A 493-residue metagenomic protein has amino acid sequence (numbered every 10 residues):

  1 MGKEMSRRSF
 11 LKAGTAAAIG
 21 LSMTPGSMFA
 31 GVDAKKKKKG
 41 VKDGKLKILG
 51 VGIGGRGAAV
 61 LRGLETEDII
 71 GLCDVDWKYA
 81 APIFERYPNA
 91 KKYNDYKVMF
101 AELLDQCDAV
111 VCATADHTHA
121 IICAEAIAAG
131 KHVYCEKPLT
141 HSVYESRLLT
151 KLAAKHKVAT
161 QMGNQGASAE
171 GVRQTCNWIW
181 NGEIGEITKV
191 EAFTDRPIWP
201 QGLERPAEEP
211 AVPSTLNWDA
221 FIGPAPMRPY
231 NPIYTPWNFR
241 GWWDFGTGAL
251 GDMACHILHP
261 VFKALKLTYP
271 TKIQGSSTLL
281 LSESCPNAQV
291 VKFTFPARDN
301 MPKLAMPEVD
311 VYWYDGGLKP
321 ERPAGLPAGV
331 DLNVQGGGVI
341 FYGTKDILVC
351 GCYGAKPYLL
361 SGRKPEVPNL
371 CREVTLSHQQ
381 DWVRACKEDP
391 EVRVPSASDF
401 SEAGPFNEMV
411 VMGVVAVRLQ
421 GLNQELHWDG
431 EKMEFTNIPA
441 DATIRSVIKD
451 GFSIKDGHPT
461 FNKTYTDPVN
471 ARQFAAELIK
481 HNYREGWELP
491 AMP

Functional and structural regions predicted by a protein language model:
M1-A18: N-terminal secretory signal peptides and thylakoid transit peptides that target proteins across membranes
A17-Y87, G166-A169, V261: N-terminal Rossmann-like dinucleotide-binding module
K38-K39, E65-T66, I70-C73, Y79-A80 (+2 more regions): Glycine-enriched catalytic-core subsegment of oxygenase/oxidase enzymes
G52, V60, H156-M162, G166-G275 (+10 more regions): Predominantly a Rossmann-like dinucleotide-binding segment in NAD(P)-dependent oxidoreductases
K91-D95: Short acidic-hydrophobic, aromatic-tinged amphipathic segments that line or gate anion-handling sites
M99-D105: Short amphipathic alpha-helix with an adjacent loop that forms part of the alpha/beta core around
V110-V111: N-terminal Rossmann-like NAD(P) cofactor-binding module of classical short-chain dehydrogenase/reductase
A115-D116, A120-S168, G182: Beta-strand-loop-alpha-helix segment that lines the small-molecule cofactor/substrate pocket of alpha/beta enzymes
